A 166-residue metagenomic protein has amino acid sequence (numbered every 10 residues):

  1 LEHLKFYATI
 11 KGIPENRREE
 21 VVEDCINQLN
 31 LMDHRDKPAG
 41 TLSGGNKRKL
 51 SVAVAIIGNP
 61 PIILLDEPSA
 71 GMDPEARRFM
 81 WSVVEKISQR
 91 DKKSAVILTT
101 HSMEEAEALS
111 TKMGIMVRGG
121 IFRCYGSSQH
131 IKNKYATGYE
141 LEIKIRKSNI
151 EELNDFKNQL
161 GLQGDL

Functional and structural regions predicted by a protein language model:
K5, T9-H34, K86: Conserved ABC ATPase "signature" region
P38-L42: Conserved ABC ATPase signature
V52, M80: Hydrophobic anchor residue at the start of the ABC signature
N59: Conserved catalytic motifs of ABC-family nucleotide-binding domains
I63-D66: Catalytic Walker B motif of ABC-type/P-loop ATPase nucleotide-binding domains
P74-A76: Helix N-cap at the start of a conserved alpha-helix in ABC-type nucleotide-binding domains
S82-L166: ABC transporter nucleotide-binding domain
